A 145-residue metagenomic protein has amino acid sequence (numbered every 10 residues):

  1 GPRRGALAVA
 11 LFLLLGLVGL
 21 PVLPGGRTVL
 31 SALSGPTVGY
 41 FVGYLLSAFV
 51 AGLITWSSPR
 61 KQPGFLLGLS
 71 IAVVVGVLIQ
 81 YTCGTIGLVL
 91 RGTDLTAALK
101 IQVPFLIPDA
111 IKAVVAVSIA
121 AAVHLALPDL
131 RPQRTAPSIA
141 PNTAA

Functional and structural regions predicted by a protein language model:
P2, G52-P63: Juxtamembrane helix-break-helix junctions at the cytosolic face of small multi-pass alpha-helical membrane proteins
P2-G52: Alpha-helical membrane segments and adjacent membrane-interface helices in multi-pass membrane proteins
S58-P137: Membrane-embedded alpha-helical hairpins and interfacial helices in multi-pass inner-membrane proteins
S138-A145: Short, intrinsically disordered terminal tails adjacent to the first/last structured region
